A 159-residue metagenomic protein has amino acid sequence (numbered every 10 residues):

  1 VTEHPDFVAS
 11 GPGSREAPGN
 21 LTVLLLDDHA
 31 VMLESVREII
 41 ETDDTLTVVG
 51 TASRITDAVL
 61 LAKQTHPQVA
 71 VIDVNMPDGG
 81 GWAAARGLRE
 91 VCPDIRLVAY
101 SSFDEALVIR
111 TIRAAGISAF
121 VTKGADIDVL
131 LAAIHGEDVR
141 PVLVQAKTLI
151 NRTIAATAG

Functional and structural regions predicted by a protein language model:
G19-M32, V36-I40: Conserved acidic segment of CheY-like receiver
T45-S53, L61: Short hydrophobic/Thr-rich beta-strand motif most characteristic of the beta2 strand and flanking loop of CheY-like
R54-D57, G79-A83: Acidic catalytic/metal-coordinating carboxylates
L60, W82-D94: Short amphipathic alpha-helix used as the core "switch/output" element in two-component signaling
T65-V71, M76: Active-site beta3 strand of CheY-like receiver
G81, I112-S118: As written
L107, A125-D138, K147-T148: C-terminal output helix
